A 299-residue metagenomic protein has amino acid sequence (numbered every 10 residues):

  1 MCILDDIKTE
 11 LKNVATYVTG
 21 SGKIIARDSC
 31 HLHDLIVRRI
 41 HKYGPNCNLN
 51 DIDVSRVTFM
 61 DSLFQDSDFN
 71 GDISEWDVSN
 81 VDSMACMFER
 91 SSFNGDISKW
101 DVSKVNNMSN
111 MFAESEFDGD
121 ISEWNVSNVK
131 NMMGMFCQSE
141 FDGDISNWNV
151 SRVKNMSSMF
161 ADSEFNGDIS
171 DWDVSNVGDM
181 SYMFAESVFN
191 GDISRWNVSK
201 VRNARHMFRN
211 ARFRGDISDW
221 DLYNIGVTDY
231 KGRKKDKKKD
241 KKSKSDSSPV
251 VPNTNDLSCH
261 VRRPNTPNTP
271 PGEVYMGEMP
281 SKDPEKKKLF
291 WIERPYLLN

Functional and structural regions predicted by a protein language model:
C2-N299: Negatively charged
